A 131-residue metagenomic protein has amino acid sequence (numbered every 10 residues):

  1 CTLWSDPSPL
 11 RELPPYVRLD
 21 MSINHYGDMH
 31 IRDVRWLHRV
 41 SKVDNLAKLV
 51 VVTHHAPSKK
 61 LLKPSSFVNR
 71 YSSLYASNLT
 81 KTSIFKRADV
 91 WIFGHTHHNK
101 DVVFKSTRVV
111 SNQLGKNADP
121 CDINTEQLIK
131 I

Functional and structural regions predicted by a protein language model:
C1-S66: Active-site-proximal loop/helix segment associated with metal-binding centers of metalloenzymes
C1-T2, H55, G94-H97, Q113-K116: Active-site metal-binding loops of divalent metal-dependent hydrolases
V50, V90-W91: Hydrophobic "anchor" residues on beta-strands that sit immediately upstream of conserved functional sites
R70-D89, H97-I131: Binuclear metal-dependent phosphoesterase catalytic core
